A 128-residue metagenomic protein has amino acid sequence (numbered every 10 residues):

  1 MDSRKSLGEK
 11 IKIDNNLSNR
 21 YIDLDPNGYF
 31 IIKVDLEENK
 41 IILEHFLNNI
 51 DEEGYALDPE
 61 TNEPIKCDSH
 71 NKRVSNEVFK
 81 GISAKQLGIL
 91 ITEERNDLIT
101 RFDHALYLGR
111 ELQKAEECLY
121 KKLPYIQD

Functional and structural regions predicted by a protein language model:
M1-Y29: Negatively charged, low-complexity tracts enriched in Asp/Glu with abundant Ser/Thr
K5, N27-G28, E44, E77 (+2 more regions): Short non-domain terminal segments
K12, I31-D35, Y55: Short linear motifs in intrinsically disordered
D14-L17, E37, L43: Intrinsically disordered and other compositionally biased segments
D25, D35-L36, E44-I50: Secondary-structure transition/turn motif
F30, N39-I41, A56, P64: Hydrophobic residues embedded in beta-strands of well-ordered beta-sheets
F30-V34, I41-L43, F79, L87 (+1 more regions): Hydrophobic beta-strand residues in large extracellular and virion-surface proteins
G54-D128: Mixed-charge, Lys/Arg-enriched low-complexity segments
